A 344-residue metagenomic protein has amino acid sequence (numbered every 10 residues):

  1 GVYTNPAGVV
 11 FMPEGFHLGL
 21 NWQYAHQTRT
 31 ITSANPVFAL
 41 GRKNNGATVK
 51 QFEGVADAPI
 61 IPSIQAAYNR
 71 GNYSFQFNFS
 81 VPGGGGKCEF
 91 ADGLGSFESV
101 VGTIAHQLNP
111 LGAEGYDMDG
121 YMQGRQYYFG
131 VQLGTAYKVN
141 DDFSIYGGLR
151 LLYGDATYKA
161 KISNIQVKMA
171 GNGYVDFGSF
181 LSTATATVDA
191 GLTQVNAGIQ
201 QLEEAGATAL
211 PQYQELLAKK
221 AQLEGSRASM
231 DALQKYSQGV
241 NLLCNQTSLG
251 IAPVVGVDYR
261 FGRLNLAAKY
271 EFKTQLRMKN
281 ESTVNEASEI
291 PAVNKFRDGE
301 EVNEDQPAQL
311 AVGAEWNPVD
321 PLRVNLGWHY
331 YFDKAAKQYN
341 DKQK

Functional and structural regions predicted by a protein language model:
G1-K87: N-terminal, post-signal peptide beta-strand-biased segments of exported outer-membrane/organellar beta-barrel and other
I61-P62, A67-K344: Outer-membrane beta-barrel porins/channels
